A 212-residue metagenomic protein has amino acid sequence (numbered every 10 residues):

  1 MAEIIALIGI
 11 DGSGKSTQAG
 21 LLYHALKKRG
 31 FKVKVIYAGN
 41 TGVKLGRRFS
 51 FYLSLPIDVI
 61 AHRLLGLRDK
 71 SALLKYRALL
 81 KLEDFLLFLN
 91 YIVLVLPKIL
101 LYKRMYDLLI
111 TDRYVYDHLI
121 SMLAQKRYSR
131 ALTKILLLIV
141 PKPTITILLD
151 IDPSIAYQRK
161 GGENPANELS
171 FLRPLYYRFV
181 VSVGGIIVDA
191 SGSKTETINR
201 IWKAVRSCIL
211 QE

Functional and structural regions predicted by a protein language model:
L7: Hydrophobic anchor at the beta1->P-loop junction of P-loop NTPases
I10: P-loop (Walker A) phosphate-binding loop of NTP-binding proteins
K15: Conserved lysine of the Walker
Q18: Hydrophobic positions on the alpha1 helix immediately C-terminal to the Walker A/P-loop
R29-L45: Short beta-strand-centered segment that lines the nucleotide-binding/catalytic pocket of NTP-utilizing
N40-Q125, A131: ATP-dependent small-molecule kinase phosphotransfer cores that center on conserved nucleotide phosphate-binding segments
L108, R113-R178: A glycine- and Lys/Arg-enriched "phosphate-lid" helix/loop adjacent to the NTP-binding pocket of small-molecule kinases
S154-E212: NTP-dependent small-molecule kinase module
